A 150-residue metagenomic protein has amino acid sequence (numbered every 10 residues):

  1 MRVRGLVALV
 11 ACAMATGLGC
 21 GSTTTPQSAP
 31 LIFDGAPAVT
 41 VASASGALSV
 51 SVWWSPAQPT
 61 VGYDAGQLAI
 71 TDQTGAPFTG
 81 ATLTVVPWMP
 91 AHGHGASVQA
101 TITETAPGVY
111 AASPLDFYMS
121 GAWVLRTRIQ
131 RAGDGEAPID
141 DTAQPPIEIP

Functional and structural regions predicted by a protein language model:
M1-V10: Bacterial N-terminal signal peptides that target proteins for export
T16-G19: C-terminal motif of bacterial Sec signal peptides marking the signal peptidase cleavage site
S22-P150: Contiguous segments within soluble domain cores/interaction surfaces
